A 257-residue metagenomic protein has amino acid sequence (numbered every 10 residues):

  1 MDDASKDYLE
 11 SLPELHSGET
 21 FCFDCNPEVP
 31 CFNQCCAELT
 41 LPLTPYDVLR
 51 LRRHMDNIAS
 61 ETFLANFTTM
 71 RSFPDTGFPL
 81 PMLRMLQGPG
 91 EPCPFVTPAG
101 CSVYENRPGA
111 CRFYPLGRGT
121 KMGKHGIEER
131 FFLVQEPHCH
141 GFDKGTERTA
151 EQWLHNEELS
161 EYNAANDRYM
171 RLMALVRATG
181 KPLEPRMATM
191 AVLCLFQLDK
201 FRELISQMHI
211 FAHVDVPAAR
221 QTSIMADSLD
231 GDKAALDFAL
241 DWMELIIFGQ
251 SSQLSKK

Functional and structural regions predicted by a protein language model:
M1-Q34, T40-L49, R53-H54, I58-E61 (+1 more regions): Short loop/turn segments that flank or connect secondary-structure elements
